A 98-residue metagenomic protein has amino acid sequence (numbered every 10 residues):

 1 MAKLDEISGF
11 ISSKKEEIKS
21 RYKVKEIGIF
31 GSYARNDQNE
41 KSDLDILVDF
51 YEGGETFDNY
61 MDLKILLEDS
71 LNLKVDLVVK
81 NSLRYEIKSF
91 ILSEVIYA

Functional and structural regions predicted by a protein language model:
M1-E26, A34-E40, Y51-A98: Catalytic core of pol beta-like nucleotidyltransferases
I29: Conserved histidines in hydrophobic membrane contexts and catalytic metal-binding motifs
D43-L44: Conserved loop-to-beta-strand segment in the C-terminal subdomain of adenylate-forming
L47-D49: Short hydrophobic/aromatic beta-strand micro-patches that form the beta-sheet surface supporting nucleotide- or nucleic
